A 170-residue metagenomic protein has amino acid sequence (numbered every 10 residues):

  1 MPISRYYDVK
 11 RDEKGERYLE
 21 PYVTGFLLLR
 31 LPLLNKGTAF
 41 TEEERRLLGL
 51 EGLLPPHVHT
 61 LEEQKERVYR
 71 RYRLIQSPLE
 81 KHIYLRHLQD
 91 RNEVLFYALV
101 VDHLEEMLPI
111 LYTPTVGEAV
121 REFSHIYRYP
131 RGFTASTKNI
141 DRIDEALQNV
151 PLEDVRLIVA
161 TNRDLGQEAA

Functional and structural regions predicted by a protein language model:
P2-R163, Q167: Metallocofactor- and cofactor-centric catalytic cores in central/energy metabolism, strongly enriched
